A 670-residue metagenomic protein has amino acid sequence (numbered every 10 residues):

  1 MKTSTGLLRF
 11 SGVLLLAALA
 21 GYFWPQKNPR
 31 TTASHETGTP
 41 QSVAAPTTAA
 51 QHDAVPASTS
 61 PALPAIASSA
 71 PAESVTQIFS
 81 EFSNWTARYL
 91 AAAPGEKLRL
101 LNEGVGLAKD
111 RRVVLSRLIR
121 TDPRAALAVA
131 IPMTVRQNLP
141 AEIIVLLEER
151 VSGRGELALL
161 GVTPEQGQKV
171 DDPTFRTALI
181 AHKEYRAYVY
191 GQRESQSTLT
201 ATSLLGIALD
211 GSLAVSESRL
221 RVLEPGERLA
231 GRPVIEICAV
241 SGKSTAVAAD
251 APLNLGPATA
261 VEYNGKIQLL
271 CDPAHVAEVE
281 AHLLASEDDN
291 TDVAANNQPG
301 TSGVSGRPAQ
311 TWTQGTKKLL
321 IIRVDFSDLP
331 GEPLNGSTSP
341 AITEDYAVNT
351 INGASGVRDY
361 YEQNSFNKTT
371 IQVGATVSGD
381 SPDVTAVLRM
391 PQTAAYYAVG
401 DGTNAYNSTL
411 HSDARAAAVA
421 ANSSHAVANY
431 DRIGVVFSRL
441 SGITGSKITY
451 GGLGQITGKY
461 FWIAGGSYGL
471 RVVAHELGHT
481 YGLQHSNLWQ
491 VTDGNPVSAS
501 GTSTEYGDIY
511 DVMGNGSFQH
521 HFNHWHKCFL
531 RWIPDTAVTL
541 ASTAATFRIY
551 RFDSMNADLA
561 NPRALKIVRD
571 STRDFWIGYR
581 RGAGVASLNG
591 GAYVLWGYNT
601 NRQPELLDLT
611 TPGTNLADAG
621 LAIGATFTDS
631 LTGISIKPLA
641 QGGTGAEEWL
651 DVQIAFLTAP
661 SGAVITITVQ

Functional and structural regions predicted by a protein language model:
M1-P29: Sec-dependent N-terminal signal peptides
W24-S68: Juxtamembrane proline-rich low-complexity "stalk" or linker regions positioned immediately after a signal peptide
Q41-V43, T291-G306, Q310-Q314, K318-L320 (+9 more regions): Extracytoplasmic low-complexity repetitive segments enriched in small/polar residues
I66-R117: Eukaryotic low-complexity, mixed-charge intrinsically disordered interaction/regulatory segments enriched in acidic
A92, L101, L107-T121, A125-S286 (+1 more regions): Long, low-hydrophobicity ectodomains and other hydrophilic envelope-associated domains
Q168, T174-L204, H282-G469, V473-A474 (+2 more regions): Zn2+-dependent metallopeptidase catalytic core
D325-S327, G331-S378, Y450-S467, S542-G662: Non-catalytic C-terminal accessory/binding modules of secreted extracellular proteins
V427, D431-A586: Extracellular hydrolytic enzyme modules, especially secreted metalloproteases of the metzincin/thermolysin-like class
